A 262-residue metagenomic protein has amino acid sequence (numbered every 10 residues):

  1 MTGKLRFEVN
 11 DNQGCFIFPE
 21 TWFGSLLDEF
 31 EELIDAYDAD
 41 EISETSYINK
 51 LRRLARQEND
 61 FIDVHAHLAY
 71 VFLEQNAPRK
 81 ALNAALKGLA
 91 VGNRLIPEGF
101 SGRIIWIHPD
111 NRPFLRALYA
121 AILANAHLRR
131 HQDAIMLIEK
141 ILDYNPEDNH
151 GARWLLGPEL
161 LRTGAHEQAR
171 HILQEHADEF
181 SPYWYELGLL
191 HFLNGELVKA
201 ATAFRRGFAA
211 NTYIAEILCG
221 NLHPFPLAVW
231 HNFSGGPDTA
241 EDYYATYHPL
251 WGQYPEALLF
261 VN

Functional and structural regions predicted by a protein language model:
F18, R53-Q57, L89-D110, L142-Y144: Flexible helix-coil transition and linker loops at the boundaries of alpha-helical arrays
W22-Q57, Y119-L128: Alpha-helical segment of the N-proximal tetratricopeptide repeat
G24-D35, H67, L115-R116, A120 (+2 more regions): "A position-specific structural signal for the A-helix of alpha-solenoid helical repeats
A39-E41, Q75, L128, T163 (+1 more regions): Structural motif corresponding to the intra-repeat A-B loop/turn of tetratricopeptide repeats
I42-E44, P78, A85, H131 (+2 more regions): TPR-repeat structural position
R79-R94, I135, E139-D148, L161 (+2 more regions): TPR/TPR-like (Sel1-like) alpha-helical repeat modules
L189-N262: Long, ordered, amphipathic alpha-helical scaffolds
